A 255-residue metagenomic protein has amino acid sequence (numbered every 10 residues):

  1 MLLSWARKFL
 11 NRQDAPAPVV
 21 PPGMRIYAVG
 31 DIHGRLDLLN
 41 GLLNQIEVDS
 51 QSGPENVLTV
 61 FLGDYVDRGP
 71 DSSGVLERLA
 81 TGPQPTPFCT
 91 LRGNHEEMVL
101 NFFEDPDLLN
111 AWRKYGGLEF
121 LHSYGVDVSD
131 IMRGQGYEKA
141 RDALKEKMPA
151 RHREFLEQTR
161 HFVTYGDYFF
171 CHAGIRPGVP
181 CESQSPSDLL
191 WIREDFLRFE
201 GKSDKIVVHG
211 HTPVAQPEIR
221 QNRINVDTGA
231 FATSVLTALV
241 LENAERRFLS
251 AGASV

Functional and structural regions predicted by a protein language model:
M1-G41: Short glycine- and acidic-rich boundary segments immediately preceding or forming the N-terminal edge of structured
L3, E96, K114-G117, L189: Alpha-helix initiation and N-capping motif
D14-P22, Q51, L79-P83, H161-T164 (+2 more regions): A short acidic-Thr-Gly-centered motif at the start of a beta-strand
G23, P54-N56, P85-P87, G166 (+1 more regions): A general structural motif
I26-A28, T59-F61, T90-L91, F169 (+2 more regions): Residue-level marker for buried hydrophobic side chains located in beta-strands that build the well-ordered beta-sheet
V29, R35-K114: Core catalytic region of metal-dependent phosphoesterases/phosphodiesterases, especially metallo-beta-lactamase-like
G34, V66-D67, I175, V214: Short active-site segment of divalent metal-dependent hydrolases/proteases that encodes the spacing between
E104, Y115, L121-V126, D130-N225 (+2 more regions): Acidic, His/Gly-enriched loop-helix segments that form or flank divalent-metal centers in metallo-dependent hydrolases
